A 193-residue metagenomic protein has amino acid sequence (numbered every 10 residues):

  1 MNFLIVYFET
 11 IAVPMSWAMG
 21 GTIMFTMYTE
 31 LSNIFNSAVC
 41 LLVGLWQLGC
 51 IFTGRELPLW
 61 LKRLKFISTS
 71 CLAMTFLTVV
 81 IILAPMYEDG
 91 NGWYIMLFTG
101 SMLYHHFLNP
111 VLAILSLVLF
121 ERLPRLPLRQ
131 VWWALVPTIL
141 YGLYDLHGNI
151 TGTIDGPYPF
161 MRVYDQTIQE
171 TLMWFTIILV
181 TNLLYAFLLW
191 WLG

Functional and structural regions predicted by a protein language model:
N2-Q47: Early transmembrane hairpin module of multi-pass membrane proteins
Y7-S16, L72-I81, P137-H147: Aromatic-anchored segments of alpha-helical transmembrane domains
P14-T22, I81-W93, I150: Juxtamembrane "helix-exit" motif on the non-cytosolic side of transmembrane helices
V39-Q47, K62-M86: Short, contiguous, well-structured surface segments enriched in hydrophobic/aromatic residues
G54-A73, P127-V136: Interfacial segments of alpha-helical transmembrane regions
T99-V111, L172-T176: Membrane-interface loop-to-helix entry segments
L108-L126: Alpha-helical transmembrane segments in multipass membrane proteins, preferentially the mid-helix core
I150-W191: Membrane-interface transmembrane-helix boundary segments in multi-pass integral membrane proteins
